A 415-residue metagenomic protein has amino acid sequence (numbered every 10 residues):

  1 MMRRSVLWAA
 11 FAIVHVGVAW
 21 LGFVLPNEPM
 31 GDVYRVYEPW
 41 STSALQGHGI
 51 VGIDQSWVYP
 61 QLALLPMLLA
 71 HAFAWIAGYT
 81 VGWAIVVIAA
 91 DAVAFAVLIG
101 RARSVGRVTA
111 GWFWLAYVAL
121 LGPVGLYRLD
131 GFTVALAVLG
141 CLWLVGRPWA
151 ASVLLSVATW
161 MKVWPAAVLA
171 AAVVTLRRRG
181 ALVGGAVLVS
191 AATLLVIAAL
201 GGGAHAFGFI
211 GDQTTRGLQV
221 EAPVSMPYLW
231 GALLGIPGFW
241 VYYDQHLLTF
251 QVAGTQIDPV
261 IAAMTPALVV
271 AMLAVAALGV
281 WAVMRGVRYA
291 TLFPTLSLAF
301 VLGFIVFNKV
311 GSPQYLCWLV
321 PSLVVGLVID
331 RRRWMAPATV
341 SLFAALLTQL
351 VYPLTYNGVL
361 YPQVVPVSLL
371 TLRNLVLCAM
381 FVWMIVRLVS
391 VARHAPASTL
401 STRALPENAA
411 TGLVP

Functional and structural regions predicted by a protein language model:
M1-G211, M264-P415: Multi-pass membrane glycosyltransferase architecture that uses lipid-linked
P39-T42, Q46, I53-G78, L218-Q256: Short hydrophobic/aromatic helix or loop-helix immediately within or flanking a transmembrane segment in polytopic
Q251-A267: Membrane-water interface at loop-to-transmembrane-helix junctions
